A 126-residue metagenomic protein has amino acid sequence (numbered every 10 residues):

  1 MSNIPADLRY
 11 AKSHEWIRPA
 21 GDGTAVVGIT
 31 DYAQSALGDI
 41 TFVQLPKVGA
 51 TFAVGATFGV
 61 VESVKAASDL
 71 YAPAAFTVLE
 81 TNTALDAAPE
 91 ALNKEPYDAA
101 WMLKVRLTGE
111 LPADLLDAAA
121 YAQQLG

Functional and structural regions predicted by a protein language model:
M1-T57, E90, K94-G126: Acidic, low-complexity mobile loops and tails
H14, V61, L70, A75-V78: Conserved hydrophobic positions within beta-strands
I17-P19, V64, T81: Residue-level recognition of beta-strand microenvironments
Q34-S35, T77-V78, A84-L85: Short, charged/polar surface micro-motifs in flexible loops or helix N-caps
A56, E62-S63, N82, L107: Conserved "cap/hinge" positions at secondary-structure junctions
V60-Y71, A88-E90: Short, Lys/Arg- and Gly-enriched loop/turn segments at beta-strand edges
L79-E80, N93: Charged, amphipathic alpha-helical coiled-coil/dimerization segments
